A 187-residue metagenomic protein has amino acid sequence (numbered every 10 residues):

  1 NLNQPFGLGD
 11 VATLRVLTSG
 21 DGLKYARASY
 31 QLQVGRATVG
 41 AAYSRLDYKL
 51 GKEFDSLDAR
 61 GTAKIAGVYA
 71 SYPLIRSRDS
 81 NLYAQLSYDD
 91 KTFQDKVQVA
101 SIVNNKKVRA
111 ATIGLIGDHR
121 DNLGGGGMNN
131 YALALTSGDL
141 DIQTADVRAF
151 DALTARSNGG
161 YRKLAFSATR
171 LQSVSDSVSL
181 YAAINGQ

Functional and structural regions predicted by a protein language model:
N1-G40, R76: Outer-membrane beta-barrel initiation region
T38-Q187: Transmembrane beta-strand segments of outer-membrane beta-barrel domains in Gram-negative and organellar OMPs
